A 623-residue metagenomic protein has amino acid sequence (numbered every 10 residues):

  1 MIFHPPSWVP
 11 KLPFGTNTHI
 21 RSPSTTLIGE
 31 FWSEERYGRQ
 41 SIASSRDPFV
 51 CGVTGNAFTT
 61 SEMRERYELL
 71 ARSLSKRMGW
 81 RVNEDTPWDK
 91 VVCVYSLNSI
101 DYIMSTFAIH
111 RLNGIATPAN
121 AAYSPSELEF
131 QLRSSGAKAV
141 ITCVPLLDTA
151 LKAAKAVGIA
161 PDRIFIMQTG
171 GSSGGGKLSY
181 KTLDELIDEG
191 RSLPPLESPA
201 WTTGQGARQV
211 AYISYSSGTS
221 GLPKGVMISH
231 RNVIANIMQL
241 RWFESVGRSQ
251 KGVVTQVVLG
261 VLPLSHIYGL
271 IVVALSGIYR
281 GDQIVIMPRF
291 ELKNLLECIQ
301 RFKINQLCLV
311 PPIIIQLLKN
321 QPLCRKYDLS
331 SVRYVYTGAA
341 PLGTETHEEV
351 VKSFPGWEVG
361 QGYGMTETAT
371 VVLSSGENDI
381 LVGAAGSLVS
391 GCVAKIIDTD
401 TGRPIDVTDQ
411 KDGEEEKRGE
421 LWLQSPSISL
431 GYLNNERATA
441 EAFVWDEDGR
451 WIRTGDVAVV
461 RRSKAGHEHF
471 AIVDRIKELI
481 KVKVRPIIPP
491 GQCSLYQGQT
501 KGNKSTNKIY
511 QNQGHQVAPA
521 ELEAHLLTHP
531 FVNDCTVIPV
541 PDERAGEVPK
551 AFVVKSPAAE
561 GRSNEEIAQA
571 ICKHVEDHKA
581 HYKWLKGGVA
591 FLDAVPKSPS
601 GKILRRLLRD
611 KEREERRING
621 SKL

Functional and structural regions predicted by a protein language model:
M1-V91, G170-K177, P199-A200, K573 (+2 more regions): N-lobe entry segment of adenylate-forming
S44-S45, T86, K181-D184, D188-Y215 (+2 more regions): Conserved pre-ATP/AMP-binding loop-to-beta segment of ANL
V53-N56, S73-Y123, V261, P486 (+2 more regions): Conserved AMP-binding/adenylate-forming
A57-T60, T202, A211-M238: Conserved AMP-binding A3 loop
D184, I304-C308, Q321-V382, V393: Gly/Ser/Thr-rich phosphate-binding loop
I234-V257, S265-Q306, N320-Q321: Conserved AMP-binding/adenylation subdomain of ANL enzymes
E420-A520, T528: Conserved ATP-binding/catalytic segment of the ANL
D534-P557, A568-L623: Conserved C-terminal "lid"/linker of ANL adenylate-forming enzymes
